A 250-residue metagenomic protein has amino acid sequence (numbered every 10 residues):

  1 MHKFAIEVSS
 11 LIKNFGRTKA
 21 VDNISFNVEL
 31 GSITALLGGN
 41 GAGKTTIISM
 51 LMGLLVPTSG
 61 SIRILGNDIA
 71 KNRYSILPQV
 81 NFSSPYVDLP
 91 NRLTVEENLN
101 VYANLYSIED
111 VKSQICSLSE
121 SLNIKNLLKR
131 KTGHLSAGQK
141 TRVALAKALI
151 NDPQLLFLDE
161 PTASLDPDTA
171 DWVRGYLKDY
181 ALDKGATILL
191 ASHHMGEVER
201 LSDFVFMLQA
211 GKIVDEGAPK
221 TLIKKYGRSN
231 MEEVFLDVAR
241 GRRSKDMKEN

Functional and structural regions predicted by a protein language model:
N100, N104-L127: Conserved ABC ATPase "signature" region
K131-L135: Conserved ABC ATPase signature
D152: Conserved catalytic motifs of ABC-family nucleotide-binding domains
L156-E160: Catalytic Walker B motif of ABC-type/P-loop ATPase nucleotide-binding domains
D171-D183: Helical segment within the ABC ATPase nucleotide-binding domain
E216-G217: ABC ATPase "signature
